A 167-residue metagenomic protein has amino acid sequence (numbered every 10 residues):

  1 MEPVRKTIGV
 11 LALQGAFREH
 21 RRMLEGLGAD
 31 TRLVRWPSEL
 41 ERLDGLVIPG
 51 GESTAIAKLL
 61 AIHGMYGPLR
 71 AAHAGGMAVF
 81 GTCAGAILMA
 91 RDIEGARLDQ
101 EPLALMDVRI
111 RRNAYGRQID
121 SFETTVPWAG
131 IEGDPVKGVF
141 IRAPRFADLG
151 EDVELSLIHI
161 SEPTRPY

Functional and structural regions predicted by a protein language model:
M1-I62, G67-A74, D148: N-terminal beta1-alpha1 cap of cysteine-dependent amidohydrolase-like domains
E2, E151-D152, S161: Flexible phosphate-sensing "switch/lid" loops adjacent to ATP/NTP-binding sites across phosphate-transfer
E2-V4, F140-P144, L155-S156: C-terminal lobe/tail of nucleotide-utilizing enzymes
L11-A12, P49, G81, F140-R142: Short beta-strand segments
D30-R32, K137, E154: Conserved beta-strand segments of alpha/beta enzyme cores
S53-P127: Cysteine-nucleophile active-site neighborhood
R112, Q118-E151: Catalytic phosphate-donor-binding core of small-molecule kinases
I158-Y167: Single conserved hydrophobic/aromatic residue that forms the stacking wall/gate of nucleotide- or nucleobase-binding
